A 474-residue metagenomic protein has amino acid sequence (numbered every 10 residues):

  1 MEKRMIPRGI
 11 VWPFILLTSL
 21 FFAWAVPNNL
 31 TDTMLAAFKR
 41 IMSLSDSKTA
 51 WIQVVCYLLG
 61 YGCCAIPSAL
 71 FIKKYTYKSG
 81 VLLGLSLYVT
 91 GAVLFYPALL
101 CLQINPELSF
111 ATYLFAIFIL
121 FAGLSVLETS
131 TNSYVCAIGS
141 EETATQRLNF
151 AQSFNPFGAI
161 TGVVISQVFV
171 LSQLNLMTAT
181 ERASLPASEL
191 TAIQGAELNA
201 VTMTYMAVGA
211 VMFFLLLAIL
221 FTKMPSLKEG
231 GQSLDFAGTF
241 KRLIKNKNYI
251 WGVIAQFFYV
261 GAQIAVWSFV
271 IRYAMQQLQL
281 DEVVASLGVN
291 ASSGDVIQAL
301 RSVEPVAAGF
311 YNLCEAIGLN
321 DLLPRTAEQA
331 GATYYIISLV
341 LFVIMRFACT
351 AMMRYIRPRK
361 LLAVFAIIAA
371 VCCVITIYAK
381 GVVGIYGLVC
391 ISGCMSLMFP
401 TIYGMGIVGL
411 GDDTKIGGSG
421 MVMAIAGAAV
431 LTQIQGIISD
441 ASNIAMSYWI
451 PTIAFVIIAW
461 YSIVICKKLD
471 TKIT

Functional and structural regions predicted by a protein language model:
W12-M42, T131-N132, V266-A274: Extracytoplasmic
T31-L35, G162-Q173, I244-Y334: Extracytoplasmic gate region of multi-pass secondary transporters
W51-I72, I336-A348, G427: Central cavity-lining transmembrane alpha-helices of secondary-active solute carriers, predominantly the Major
S86-P106, I367-K380: C-terminal ends and interior cores of transmembrane alpha-helices in multi-pass membrane transporters/permeases
V126-S140, S396-G411: Intracellular juxtamembrane helix-capping segments at the cytosolic ends of symmetry-related transmembrane helices
Q146-A179, G418-L431: Glycine-rich segments within core transmembrane alpha-helices of 12-TM secondary carriers
S166-M177, A196, M206-S233, A459-C466: C-terminal membrane-cytosol helix-exit motif in multi-pass small-molecule transporters
